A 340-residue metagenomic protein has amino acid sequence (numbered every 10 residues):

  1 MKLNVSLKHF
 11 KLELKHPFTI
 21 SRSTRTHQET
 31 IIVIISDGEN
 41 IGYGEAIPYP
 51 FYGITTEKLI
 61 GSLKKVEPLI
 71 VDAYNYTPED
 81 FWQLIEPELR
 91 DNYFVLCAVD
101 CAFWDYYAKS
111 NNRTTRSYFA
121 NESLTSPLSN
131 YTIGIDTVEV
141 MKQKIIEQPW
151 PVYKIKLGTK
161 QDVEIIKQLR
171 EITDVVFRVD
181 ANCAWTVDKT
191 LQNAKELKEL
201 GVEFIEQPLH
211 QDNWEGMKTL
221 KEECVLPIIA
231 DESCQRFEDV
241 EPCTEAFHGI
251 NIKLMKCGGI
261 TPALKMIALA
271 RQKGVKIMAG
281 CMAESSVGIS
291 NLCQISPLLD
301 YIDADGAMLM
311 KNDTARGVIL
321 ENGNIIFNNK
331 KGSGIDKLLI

Functional and structural regions predicted by a protein language model:
M1-F177, A184-L191, T314-I340: N-terminal capping/lid subdomain adjacent to the active-site entrance of alpha/beta enzymes
L7, G44, R178-D180, E206-Q207 (+4 more regions): General beta-strand structural signal in soluble alpha/beta enzymes
E67, I166-T173, A194-K198, M217-E222 (+1 more regions): Surface-exposed amphipathic alpha-helices with a cationic face
P87, D212-T219, E223-P227, C234-I326: Shared catalytic-loop signature of beta/alpha-barrel
Y93, S123-S129, P149-P151, T173-V175 (+5 more regions): Short, well-ordered coil/turn segments that N-cap beta-strands
T132-G134, P151-K160, V176-A184, G201-D212 (+2 more regions): Catalytic beta/alpha-barrel core
M141-I145, I166, T190, A194 (+4 more regions): Generic hydrophobic/aromatic pocket-lining and core-packing "Φ" positions
F177-A181, D188-A194, K198-L200, E215 (+1 more regions): Conserved anion-binding
